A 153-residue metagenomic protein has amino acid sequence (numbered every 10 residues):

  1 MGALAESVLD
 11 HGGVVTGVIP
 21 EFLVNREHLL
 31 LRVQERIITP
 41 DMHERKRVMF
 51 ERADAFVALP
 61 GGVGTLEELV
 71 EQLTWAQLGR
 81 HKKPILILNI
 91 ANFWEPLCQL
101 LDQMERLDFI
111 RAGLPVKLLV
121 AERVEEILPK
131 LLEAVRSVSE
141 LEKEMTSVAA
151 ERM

Functional and structural regions predicted by a protein language model:
M1-A3, G64-E71: Short glycine/serine/threonine-rich phosphate/pyrophosphate-binding segments that cradle anionic phosphate groups
M1-R52, I90-K130, A134-M153: A cross-family phosphate/adenosyl-ligand binding-site feature
L9, W75-K83, F109-R111: Arginine/glycine-rich "motif VI" loop of SF2 helicases in the C-terminal RecA-like domain
I19, T39-D41, L59-G61, A76 (+2 more regions): Short beta->alpha connector loops at strand-helix junctions that form conserved, small/polar/Pro-enriched
A53-D54, A76: Active-site-proximal glycine-rich helix-loop-beta segment
D54, H81-K83, V116: Short glycine-/polar-rich loops that comprise or flank the Walker A/P-loop and associated switch/sensor motifs
F56-L66: Short, glycine-rich nucleotide/cofactor-binding loops
